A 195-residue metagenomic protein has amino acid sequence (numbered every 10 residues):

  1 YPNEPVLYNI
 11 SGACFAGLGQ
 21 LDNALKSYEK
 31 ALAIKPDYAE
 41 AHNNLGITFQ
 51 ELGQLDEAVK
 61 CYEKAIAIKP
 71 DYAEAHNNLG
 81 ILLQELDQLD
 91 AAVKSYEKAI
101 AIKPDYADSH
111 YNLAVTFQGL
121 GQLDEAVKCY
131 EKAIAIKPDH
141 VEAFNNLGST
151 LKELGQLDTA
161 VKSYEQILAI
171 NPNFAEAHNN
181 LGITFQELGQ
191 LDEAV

Functional and structural regions predicted by a protein language model:
V6-G17, E40-E51, E74-E85, D108-G119 (+2 more regions): Conserved alpha-helical positions within TPR/SEL1-like repeat arrays
G19-L25, I34: Leucine-rich, hydrophobic repeat-scaffold detector
I34, I68, I183-V195: Low-complexity/repetitive intrinsically disordered segments
